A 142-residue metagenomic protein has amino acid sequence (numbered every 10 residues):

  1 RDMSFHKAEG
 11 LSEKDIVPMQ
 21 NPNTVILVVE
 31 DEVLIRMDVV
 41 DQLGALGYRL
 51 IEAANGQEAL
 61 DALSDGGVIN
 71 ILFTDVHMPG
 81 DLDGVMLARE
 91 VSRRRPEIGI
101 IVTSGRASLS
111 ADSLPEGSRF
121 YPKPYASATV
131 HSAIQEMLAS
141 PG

Functional and structural regions predicted by a protein language model:
R1-L27, V33-L34, V40, L46 (+4 more regions): Non-catalytic signal-transmission and effector/linker regions of two-component phosphorelay proteins
V25, R49, V68-N70, G99: Structural signature of beta-strand start/N-cap positions in the alpha/beta core of ABC transporter nucleotide-binding
E52-I71, A111: Acidic, metal-coordinating helix/loop segments flanking the phosphotransfer/catalytic sites of two-component signaling
N55, L82-L87: Acidic catalytic/metal-coordinating carboxylates
D61, V85-E97: Short amphipathic alpha-helix used as the core "switch/output" element in two-component signaling
D75-V76: Active-site residues of response regulator receiver
S108-G117: Short loop/helix-cap segments at secondary-structure boundaries that form the rim of catalytic
